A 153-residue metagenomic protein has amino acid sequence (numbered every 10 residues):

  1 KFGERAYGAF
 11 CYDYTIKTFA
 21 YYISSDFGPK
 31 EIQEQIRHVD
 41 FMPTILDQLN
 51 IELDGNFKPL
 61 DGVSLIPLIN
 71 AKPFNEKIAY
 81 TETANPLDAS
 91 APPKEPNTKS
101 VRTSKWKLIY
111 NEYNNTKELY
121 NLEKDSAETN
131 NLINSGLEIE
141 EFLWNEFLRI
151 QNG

Functional and structural regions predicted by a protein language model:
K1-A6, S24, Q33, L46-Q48 (+4 more regions): A structural signal for the main folded, soluble domain(s) of proteins
K1-F27, R37: Histidine-centered active-site microenvironments of extracellular/periplasmic hydrolases and transferases
F10-Y14, T83-N134: C-terminal, low-complexity/hydrophilic appendages and adjacent surface loops of extracellular/periplasmic anionic
T15-I16, I36-P43, D47, L60-V63 (+5 more regions): A structural signal for well-ordered alpha-helical segments within the folded catalytic domains of diverse enzymes
S24-G28, N50-I51, A71-K72, S104-W106 (+2 more regions): Short loop segments at secondary-structure junctions
P29-K94: Polar, surface-exposed loop/tail segments that function as active-site lids or cofactor/substrate-recognition elements
M42-L46, N50, I66, Y120 (+3 more regions): Non-transmembrane alpha-helical segments in soluble domains of secreted/periplasmic/extracellular proteins
A89, L132-G153: Long, internal low-complexity/basic segments
